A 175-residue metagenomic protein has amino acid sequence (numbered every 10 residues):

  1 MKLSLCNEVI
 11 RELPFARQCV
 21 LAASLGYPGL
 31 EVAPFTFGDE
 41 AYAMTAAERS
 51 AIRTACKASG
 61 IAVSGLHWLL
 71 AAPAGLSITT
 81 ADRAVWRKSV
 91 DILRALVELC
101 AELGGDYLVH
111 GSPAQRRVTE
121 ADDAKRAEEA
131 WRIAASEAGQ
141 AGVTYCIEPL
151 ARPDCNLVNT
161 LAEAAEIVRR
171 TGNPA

Functional and structural regions predicted by a protein language model:
M1-E102, R132, G139, R169 (+1 more regions): N-terminal pre-domain/capping segments
A16, A23, G29-L30, D122-A175: Acidic/histidine-rich catalytic cores of soluble enzymes
G38-E40, Q115-V118, R152-L157: Short, small-residue-enriched loops and turns at beta-alpha junctions that line or gate enzyme active sites
T45-A46, T79-T80, S112, E120-D123 (+1 more regions): Short amphipathic alpha-helical patches
V85-K88, I92, T119, D123-R126 (+1 more regions): Short, well-structured alpha-helical patches and their helix-loop capping segments that border functional surfaces
C100-E120, A141, C146-A151: Active-site groove signature of glycoside hydrolases
